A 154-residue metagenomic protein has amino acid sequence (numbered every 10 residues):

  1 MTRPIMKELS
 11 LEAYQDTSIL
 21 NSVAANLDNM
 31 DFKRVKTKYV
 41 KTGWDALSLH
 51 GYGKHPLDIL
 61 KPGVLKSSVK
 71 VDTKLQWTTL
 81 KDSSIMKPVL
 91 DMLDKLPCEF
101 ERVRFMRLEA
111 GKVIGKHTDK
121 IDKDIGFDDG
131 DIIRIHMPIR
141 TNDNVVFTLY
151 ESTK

Functional and structural regions predicted by a protein language model:
M1-L96: Non-heme Fe(II)/2-oxoglutarate
Q15, G111-K112, D122, D143 (+1 more regions): Residues that cap or initiate secondary-structure elements
V35, R102-R107, H136, V146-T148: A structural signal for short, well-ordered beta-strand segments and their strand-loop junctions that often border
Q76-L80, F127-I135: Glycine-rich, flexible loop segments associated with nucleotide phosphate handling
I85-V89, E101, I133: Amphipathic alpha-helical interface surfaces
C98-F100, E109-G111, G130-R134, N142: Short connector loops at helix/strand junctions that flank enzyme active sites, especially segments positioning acidic
F105-D128: Conserved short histidine dyad/triad with adjacent acidic residue
P138-K154: A short beta-strand-loop-beta hairpin characteristic of the jelly-roll/cupin
